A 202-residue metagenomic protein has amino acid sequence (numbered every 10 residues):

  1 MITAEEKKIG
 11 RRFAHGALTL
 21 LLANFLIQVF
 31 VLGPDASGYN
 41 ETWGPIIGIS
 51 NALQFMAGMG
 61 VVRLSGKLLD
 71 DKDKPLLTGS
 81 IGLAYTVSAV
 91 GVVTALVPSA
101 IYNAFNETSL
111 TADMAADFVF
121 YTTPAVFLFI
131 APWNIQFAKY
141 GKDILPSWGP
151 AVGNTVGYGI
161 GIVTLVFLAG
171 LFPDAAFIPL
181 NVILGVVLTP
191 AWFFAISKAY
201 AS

Functional and structural regions predicted by a protein language model:
M1-S202: Hydrophobic, aromatic-enriched alpha-helical segments typical of multi-pass transmembrane helices
